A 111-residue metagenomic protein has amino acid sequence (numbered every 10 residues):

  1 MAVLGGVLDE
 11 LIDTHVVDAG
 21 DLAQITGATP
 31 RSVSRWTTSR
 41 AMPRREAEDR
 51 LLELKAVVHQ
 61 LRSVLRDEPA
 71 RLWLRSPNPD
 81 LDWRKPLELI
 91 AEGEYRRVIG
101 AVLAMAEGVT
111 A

Functional and structural regions predicted by a protein language model:
M1-A111: Non-transmembrane "mature" sequence context
